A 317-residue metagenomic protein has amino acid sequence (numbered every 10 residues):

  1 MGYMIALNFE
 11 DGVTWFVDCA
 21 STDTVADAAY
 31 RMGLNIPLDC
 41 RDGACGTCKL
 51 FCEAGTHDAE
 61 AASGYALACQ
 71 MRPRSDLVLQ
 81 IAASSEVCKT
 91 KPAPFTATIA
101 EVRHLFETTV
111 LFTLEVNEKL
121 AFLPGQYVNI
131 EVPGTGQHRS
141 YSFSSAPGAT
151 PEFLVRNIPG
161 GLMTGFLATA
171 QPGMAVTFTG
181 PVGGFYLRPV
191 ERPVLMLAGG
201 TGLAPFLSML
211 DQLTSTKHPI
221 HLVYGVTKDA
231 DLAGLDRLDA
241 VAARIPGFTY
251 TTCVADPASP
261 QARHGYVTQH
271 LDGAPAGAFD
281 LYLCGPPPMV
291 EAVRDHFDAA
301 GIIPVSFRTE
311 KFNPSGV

Functional and structural regions predicted by a protein language model:
M1-I36: N-terminal pre-ligand scaffold of iron-sulfur
D18, D39, R72, A121 (+1 more regions): Residue-level "contact hotspot" at macromolecular interaction interfaces
T24-D39, G46-S85: Iron-sulfur (Fe-S) cluster-binding segments and ferredoxin-like electron-carrier domains, especially [2Fe-2S]
A83-S85, G134-Q137, G180-F185: Short, charged beta-turn/beta-strand-edge "cap" motif at the junction between a beta-strand and an adjacent loop
S85-C88, Q212-L213: Anionic-ligand-binding alpha/beta catalytic cores of soluble enzymes and soluble regulatory domains that recognize
K91-A175, P193, V226-K228, C253-A258: Ferredoxin-reductase
A149-V317: FNR/FR-type flavoprotein reductase catalytic core
